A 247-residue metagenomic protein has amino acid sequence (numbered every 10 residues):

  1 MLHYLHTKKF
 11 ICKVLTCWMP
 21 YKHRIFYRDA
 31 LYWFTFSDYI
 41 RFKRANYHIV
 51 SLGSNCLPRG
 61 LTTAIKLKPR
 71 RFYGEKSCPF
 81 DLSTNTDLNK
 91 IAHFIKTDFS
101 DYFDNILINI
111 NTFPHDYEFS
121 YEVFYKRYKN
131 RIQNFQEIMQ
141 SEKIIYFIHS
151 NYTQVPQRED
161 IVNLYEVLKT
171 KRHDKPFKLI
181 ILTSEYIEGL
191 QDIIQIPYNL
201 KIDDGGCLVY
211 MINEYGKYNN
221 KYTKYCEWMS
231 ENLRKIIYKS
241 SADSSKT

Functional and structural regions predicted by a protein language model:
M1-A45: Membrane-proximal basic amphipathic "stem/tether" segments
V50-I108: Adenosine ribonucleotide-centric catalytic and binding domains
L52-N55, I110, I145-Y152, T183-E185: Short loop/turn segments at strand-loop or loop-helix junctions that form parts of catalytic or ligand-binding pockets
L57-R59, Y117-F124, N151-E159, Y186-E188: Short acidic, S/G/P-rich loop/turn micro-motifs used as interaction or catalytic elements
S100-R127, S150-Y152: Acidic/glycine-enriched edge-of-secondary-structure segments
Y121-Q133, V155-T170, C226-M229: Well-ordered, non-membrane alpha-helical segments in soluble/globular domains
V162-E188, Q195, L200-D204: Structural alpha-beta junctions
N199-T247: A cross-taxonomic marker for long C-terminal extensions/tails that follow the last structured domain
